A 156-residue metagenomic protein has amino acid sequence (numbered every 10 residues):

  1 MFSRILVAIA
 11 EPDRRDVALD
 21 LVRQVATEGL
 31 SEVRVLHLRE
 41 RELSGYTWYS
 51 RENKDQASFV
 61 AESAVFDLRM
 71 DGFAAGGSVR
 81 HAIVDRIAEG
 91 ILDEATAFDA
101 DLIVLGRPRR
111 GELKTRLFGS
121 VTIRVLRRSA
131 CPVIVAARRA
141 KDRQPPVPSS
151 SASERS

Functional and structural regions predicted by a protein language model:
M1, R69-I103, K141-P145, S153-S156: Structural beta-alpha unit
M1-R51, D71-G77, A152-S156: Small/aliphatic-rich secondary-structure junction motif
V17-A18, G45-W48, E52, E89-G90 (+2 more regions): Short, well-ordered secondary-structure micro-motifs
S50-K54, E94-T96, V121-T122, S150-S156: Short, hinge-like loop/turn segments at secondary-structure boundaries
R51-V65: Short, surface-exposed alpha-helical segments at coil->helix boundaries
L102-R127, D142-P146: Glycine-rich, Arg-bearing micro-motifs that act as flexible, cationic patches
R124-R138: Short, acidic/small-residue loops that bind anionic groups at enzyme active sites
